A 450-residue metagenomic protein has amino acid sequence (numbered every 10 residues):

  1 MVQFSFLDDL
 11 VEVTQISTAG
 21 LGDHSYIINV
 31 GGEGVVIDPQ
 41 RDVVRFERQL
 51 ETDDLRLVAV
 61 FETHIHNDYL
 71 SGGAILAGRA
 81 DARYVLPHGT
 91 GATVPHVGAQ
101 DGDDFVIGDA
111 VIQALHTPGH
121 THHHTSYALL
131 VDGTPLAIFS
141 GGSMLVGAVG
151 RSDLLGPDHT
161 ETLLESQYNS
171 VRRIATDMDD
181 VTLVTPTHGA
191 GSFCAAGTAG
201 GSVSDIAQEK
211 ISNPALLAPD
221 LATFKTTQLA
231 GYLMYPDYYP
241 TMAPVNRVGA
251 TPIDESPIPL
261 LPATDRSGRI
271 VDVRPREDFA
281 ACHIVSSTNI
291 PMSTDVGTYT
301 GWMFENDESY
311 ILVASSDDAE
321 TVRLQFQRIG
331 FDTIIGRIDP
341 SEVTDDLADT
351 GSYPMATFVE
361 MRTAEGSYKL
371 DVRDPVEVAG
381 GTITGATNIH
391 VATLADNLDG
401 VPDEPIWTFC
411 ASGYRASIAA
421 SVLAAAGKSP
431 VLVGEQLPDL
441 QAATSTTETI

Functional and structural regions predicted by a protein language model:
V2-R56, Y127-G141, G147: Conserved beta-strand hairpin/beta-sheet module of binuclear metal-dependent hydrolase folds, prominently
I28, D38, H64, L76 (+7 more regions): Divalent metal-coordination and catalytic microenvironments
V36-I37, R56-H66, V85-G89, H116-G119 (+3 more regions): Active-site neighborhood of phospho(di)ester-bond hydrolases with catalytic His/Asp-centered motifs
P39-Q40, I65, G89-T90, H120-T121 (+5 more regions): Active-site metal-binding loops of divalent metal-dependent hydrolases
R41-V85: Active-site metal-binding motif and surrounding structural segment of the metallo-beta-lactamase
I75, Y84, A92-Y127, S140 (+2 more regions): Active-site-proximal cofactor/substrate-binding loop regions of enzyme domains
D103, R151-D153, P157, Q208-P244 (+2 more regions): Rhodanese-like catalytic fold shared by cysteine-dependent sulfurtransferases and DSP/PTP-type phosphatases
L136-A137, E165-E255: Divalent-metal (often Zn2+) His-rich catalytic cores of metallo-beta-lactamase-fold enzymes
